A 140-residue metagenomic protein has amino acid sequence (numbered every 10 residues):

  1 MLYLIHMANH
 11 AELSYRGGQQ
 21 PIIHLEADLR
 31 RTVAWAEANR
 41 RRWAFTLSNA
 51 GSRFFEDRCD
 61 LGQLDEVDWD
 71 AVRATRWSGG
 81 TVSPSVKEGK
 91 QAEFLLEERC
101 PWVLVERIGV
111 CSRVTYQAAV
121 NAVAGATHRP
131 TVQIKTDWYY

Functional and structural regions predicted by a protein language model:
L2-Y140: Active-site-proximal loop/hinge segments that shape catalytic or ion-binding/gating pockets
